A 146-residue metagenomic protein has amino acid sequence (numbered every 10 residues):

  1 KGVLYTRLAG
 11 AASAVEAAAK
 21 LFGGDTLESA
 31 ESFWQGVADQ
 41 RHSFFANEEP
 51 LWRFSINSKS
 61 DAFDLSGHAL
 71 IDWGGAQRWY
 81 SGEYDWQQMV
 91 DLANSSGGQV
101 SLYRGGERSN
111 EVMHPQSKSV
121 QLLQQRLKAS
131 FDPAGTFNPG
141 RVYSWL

Functional and structural regions predicted by a protein language model:
K1-S29: A conserved active-site cap/scaffold subdomain adjacent to cofactor or substrate pockets
L21, D25-L146: Conserved glycine-rich FAD pyrophosphate-binding loop
